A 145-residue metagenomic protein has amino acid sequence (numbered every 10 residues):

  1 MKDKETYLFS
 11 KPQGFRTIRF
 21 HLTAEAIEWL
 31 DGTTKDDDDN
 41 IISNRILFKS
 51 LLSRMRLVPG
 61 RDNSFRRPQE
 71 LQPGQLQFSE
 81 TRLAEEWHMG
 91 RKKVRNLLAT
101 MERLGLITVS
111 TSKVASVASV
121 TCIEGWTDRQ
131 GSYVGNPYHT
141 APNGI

Functional and structural regions predicted by a protein language model:
M1-K11, R129-I145: Charged low-complexity intrinsically disordered patches
M1-T81: Short recognition helix of helix-turn-helix/winged-helix DNA-binding domains
L52, E102, H139-A141: N-terminal cationic-hydrophobic initiation segments that often serve targeting/anchoring roles
L57, D128-R129: Secretory-pathway/luminal and periplasmic proteins that interact with or process carbohydrate-rich
L57-S119: Winged helix-turn-helix DNA-binding recognition segment
